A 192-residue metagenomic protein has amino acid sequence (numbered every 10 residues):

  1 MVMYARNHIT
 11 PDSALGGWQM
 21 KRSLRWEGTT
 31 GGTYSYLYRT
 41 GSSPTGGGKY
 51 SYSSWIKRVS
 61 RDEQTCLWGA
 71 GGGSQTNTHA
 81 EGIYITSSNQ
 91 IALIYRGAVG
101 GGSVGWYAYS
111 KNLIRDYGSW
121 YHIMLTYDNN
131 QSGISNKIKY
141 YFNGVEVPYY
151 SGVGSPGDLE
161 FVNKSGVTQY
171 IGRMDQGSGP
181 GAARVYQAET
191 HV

Functional and structural regions predicted by a protein language model:
M1-G48, S88-A92, G97-V104, S165-I171: Low-complexity, glycine/proline/serine-rich flexible segments
G31-I94, Q131-I134: Extracellular glycan-recognition modules
T40-S42, Y109-I114, D158: Beta-strand-rich interaction surfaces with strong enrichment in secreted/lumenal proteins
Y52-S60, I123-L125, I171, A188-V192: Short hydrophobic/aromatic patches on beta-strands that form ligand-binding or substrate-lining surfaces
S54, G118-N129, Y140: Short tryptophan-centered beta-strand motifs in secreted/extracellular beta-sheet-rich domains of glycan-recognition
I94-H122: Short, aromatic/His-centered strand-loop micro-motif at the edge of beta-sheets
I134-S135, F142-T168: Short, solvent-exposed beta-strand-to-loop segments that form ligand-recognition rims of beta-rich domains
V162-A188: Extracellular glycan-interaction patches encoded by glycine-rich segments
